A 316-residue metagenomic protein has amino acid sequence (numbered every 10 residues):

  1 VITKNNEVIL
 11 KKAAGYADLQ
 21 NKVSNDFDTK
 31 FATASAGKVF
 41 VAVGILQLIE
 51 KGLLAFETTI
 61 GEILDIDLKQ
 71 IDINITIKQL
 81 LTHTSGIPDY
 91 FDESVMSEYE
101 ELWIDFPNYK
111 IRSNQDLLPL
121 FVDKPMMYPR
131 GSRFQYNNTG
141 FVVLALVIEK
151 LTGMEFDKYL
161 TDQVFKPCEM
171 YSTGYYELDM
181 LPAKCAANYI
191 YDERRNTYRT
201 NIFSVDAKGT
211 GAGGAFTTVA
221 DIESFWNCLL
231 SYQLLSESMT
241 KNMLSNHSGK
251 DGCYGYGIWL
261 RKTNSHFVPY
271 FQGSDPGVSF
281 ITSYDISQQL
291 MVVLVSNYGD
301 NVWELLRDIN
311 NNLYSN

Functional and structural regions predicted by a protein language model:
V1-F31, L53-A55: Short, conserved catalytic-motif segment at the N-terminal edge
N6, K30-I60, F141-E149, I222 (+1 more regions): Active-site SXXK
A14-G15, Q272-G273, I281, S296-N297: Residue-level structural signal for beta-strand termini and adjacent loop
G15-L19, D206, Y298-D300: A short acidic/small-residue loop/turn micro-motif
A55-I71: Short, glycine/proline-biased beta-turn/loop segments that scaffold the active-site neighborhood
D72-S274: Short, surface-exposed loop or secondary-structure junction motifs that flank catalytic or metal-binding residues
T263-F267, G299-N316: Short, gly/Ser/Thr-rich active-site loops of penicillin-recognizing serine hydrolases
F280-S283, Q288-Y298: Short, well-ordered beta-strand elements
